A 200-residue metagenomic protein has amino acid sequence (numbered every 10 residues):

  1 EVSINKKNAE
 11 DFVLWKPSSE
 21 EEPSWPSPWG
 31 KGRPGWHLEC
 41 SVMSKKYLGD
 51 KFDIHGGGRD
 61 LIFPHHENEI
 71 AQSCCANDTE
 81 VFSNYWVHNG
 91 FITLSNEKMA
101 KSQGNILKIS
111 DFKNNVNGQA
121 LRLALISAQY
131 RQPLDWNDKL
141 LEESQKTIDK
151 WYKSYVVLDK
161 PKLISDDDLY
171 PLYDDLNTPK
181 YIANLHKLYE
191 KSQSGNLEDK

Functional and structural regions predicted by a protein language model:
E1-K146, Y152-D159: Alpha-helical recognition segments enriched in aromatics with Gly/Pro capping that present substrate-recognition
P133-W136, L140-E198: Helix-loop elements that line ligand-binding/catalytic pockets
